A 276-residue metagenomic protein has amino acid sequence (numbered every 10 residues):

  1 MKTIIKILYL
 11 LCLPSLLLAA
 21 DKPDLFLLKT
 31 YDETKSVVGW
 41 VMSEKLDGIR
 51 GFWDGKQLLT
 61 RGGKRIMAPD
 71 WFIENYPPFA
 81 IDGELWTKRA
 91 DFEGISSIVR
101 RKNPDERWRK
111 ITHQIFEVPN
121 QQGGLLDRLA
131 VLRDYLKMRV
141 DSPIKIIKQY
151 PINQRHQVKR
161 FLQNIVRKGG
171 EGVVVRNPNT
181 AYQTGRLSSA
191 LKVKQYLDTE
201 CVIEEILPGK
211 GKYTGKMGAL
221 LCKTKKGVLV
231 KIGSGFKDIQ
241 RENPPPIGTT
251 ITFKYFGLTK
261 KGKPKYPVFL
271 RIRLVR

Functional and structural regions predicted by a protein language model:
K2-L10: Sec-dependent signal peptide recognition, specifically the positively charged N-region followed immediately by
C12, L27-T30, I66-N75, I81 (+6 more regions): Intrinsically disordered, low-complexity boundary segments flanking structured domains
P14-L16: N-terminal signal peptide c-region/cleavage motif recognized by signal peptidases
D21, D32-D141: Covalent nucleotidyltransferase
K22-R61, V118, K145-K263, P267-V275: Nucleic-acid 5′ end/cap handling module spanning
